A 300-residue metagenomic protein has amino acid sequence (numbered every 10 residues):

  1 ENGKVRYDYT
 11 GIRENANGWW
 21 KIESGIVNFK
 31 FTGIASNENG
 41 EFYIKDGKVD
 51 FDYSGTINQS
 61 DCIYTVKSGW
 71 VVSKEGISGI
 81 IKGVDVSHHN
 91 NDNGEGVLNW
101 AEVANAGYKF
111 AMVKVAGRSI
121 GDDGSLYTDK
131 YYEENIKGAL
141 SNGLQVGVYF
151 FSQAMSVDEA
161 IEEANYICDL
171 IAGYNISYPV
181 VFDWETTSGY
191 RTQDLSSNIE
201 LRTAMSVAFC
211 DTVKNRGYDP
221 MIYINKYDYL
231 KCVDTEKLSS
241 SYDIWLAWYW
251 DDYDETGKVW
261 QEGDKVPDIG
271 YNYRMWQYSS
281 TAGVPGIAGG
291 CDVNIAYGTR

Functional and structural regions predicted by a protein language model:
E1-I77: Extracellular adhesion/carbohydrate-binding repeat motifs centered on closely spaced tryptophans
G11-E14, K30-N37, W100-A104, L144 (+3 more regions): Extended, compositionally biased low-complexity polar/Lys-Gly-rich tracts and adjacent boundary/linker regions are
W19, E41, I63, I81-G83 (+3 more regions): A residue-level signal for beta-strand positions that form part of recognition/binding surfaces within mature
V72-A101, S239-R300: Functionally critical loop-and-helix segments that line ligand-binding/catalytic clefts of soluble enzyme domains
I80-R216: Substrate-binding cleft of extracellular glycoside hydrolase catalytic domains
S119-I120, M155, Y229, Y253 (+1 more regions): Flexible, glycine-rich phosphate/dinucleotide-binding loops and adjacent beta-alpha linkers at cofactor/substrate
Y178-E262: Catalytic domains of cell-wall/extracellular-matrix polysaccharide-remodeling enzymes, centered on de-N-acetylation
